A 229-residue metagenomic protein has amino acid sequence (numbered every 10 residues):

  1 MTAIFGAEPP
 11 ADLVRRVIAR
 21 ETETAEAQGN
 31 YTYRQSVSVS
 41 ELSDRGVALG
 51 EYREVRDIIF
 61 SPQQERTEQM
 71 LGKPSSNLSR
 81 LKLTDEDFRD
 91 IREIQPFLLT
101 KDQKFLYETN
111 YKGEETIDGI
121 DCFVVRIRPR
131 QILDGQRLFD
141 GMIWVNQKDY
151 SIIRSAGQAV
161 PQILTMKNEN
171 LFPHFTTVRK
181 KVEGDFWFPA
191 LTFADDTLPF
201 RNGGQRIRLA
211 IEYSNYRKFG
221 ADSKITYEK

Functional and structural regions predicted by a protein language model:
I4-F139, Q147-S151, Q158-P173, K181-G184 (+2 more regions): Structured extracytoplasmic
